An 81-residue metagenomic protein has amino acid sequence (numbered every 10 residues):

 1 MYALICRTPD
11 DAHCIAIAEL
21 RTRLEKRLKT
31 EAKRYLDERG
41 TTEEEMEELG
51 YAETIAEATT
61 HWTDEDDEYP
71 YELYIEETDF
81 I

Functional and structural regions predicted by a protein language model:
M1-H13: Short aromatic-glycine-(Arg/Gly/Cys) micro-motifs in beta-strand/loop hairpins
L4, I15, L24, L73-I75: Hydrophobic beta-strand residues in large extracellular and virion-surface proteins
C6-P9, E19-E43: A short, charged, amphipathic alpha-helix used as a generic interaction element across diverse proteins
K33-I81: Short, mixed-charge low-complexity intrinsically disordered segments
